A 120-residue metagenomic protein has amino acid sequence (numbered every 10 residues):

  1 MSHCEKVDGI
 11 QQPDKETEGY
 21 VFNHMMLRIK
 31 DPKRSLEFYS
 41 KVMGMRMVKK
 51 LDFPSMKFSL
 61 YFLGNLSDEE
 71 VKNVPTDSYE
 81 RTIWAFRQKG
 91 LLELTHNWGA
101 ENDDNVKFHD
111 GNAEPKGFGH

Functional and structural regions predicted by a protein language model:
M1-K57, G64-H120: Glyoxalase I/VOC metalloenzyme domain signal
